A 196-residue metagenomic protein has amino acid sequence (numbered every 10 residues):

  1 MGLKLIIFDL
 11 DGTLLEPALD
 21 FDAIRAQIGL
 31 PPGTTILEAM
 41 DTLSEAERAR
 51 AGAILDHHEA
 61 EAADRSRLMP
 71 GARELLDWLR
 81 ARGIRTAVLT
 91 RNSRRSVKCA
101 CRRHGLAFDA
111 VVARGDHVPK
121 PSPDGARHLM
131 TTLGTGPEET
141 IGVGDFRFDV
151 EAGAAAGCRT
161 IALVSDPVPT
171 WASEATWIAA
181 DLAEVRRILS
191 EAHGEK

Functional and structural regions predicted by a protein language model:
M1-E47: Active-site neighborhood of HAD-like aspartate-dependent phosphohydrolases
M1-K4, W78-A81, R94, K98-K196: Asp-based, Mg2+/Mn2+-dependent phosphohydrolase catalytic module
D11, E38-A39, A62-A63, I84 (+2 more regions): Short, contiguous strand/loop micro-motifs
E16-P17, D64, S96, P121: Secondary-structure boundary/capping motif
F21, G33-L37, R48, G52 (+3 more regions): A general structural signal for well-ordered alpha-helical segments in protein cores
I24-R25, D56-E59, V97-A100: Hydrophobic alpha-helical core bundles mediating ligand binding, dimerization, or RNAP-core interactions
L43-D77, R82-I84: Metal-dependent phosphoesterase signature
T90-N92: Conserved phosphate-coupling serine/threonine residues in phosphotransfer and NTP-handling enzymes
